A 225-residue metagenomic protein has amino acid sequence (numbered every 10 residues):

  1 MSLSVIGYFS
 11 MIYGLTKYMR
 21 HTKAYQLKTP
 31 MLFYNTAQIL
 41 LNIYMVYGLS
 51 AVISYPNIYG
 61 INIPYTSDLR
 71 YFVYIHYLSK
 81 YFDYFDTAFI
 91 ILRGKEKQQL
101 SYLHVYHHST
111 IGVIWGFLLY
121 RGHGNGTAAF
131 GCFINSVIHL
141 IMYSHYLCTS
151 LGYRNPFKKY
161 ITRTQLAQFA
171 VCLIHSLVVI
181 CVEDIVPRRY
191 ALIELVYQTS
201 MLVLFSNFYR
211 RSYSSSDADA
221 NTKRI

Functional and structural regions predicted by a protein language model:
M1-I134, M142-A167, V171-I225: Membrane-helix and juxtamembrane interface regions of eukaryotic multi-pass membrane proteins
